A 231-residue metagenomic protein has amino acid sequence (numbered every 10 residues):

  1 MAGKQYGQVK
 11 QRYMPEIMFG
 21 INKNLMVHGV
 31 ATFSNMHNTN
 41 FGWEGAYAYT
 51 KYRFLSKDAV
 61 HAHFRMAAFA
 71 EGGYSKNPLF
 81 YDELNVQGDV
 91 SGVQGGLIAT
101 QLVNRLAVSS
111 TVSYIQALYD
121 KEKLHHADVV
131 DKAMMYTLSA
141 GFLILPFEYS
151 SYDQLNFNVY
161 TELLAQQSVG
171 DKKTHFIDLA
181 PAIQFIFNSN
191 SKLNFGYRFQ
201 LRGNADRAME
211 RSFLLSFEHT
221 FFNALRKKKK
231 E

Functional and structural regions predicted by a protein language model:
M1-Y119, D128-E231: Transmembrane beta-barrel domains of Gram-negative outer membranes and organellar outer membranes
K123-L124: Extended low-complexity, intrinsically disordered segments associated with secretion/export and membrane-tethering
